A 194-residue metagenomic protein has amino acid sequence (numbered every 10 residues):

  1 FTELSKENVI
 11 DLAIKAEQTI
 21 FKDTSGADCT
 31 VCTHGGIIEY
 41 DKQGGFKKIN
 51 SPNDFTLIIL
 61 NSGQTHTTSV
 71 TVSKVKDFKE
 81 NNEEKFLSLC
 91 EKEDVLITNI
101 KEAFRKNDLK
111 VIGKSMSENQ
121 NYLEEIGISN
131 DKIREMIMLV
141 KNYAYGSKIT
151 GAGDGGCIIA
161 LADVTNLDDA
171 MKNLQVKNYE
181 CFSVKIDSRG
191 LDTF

Functional and structural regions predicted by a protein language model:
F1-K6, D11-D23, C29-K148, I159-F194: C-terminal nucleotide
G156: Conserved glycine-rich beta-strand-loop-beta hairpin in the small C-terminal domain of fold type I
